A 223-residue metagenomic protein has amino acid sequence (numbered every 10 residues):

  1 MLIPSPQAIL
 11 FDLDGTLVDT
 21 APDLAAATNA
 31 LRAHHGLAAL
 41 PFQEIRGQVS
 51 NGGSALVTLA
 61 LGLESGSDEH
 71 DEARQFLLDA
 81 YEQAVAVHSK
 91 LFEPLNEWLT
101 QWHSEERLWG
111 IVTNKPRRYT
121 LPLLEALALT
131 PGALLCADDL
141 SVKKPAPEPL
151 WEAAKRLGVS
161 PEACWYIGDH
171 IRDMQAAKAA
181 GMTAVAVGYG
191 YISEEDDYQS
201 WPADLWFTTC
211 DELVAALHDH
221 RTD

Functional and structural regions predicted by a protein language model:
L2-E97, H103-R107, P116-R118: N-terminal helical cap/lid subdomain that shapes the substrate entry/recognition surface in HAD-like hydrolases
L2-P4, S104-R107, L157-A163, H220-R221: Glycine-rich phosphate-binding loop signature in dinucleotide/nucleotide-binding domains
L40-E44, E69, T130-A133, P161-C164: Short acidic capping loops at alpha-helix termini that bridge into adjacent secondary structure
N114, D138, H170, G188-Y191 (+1 more regions): Short secondary-structure boundary segments
L129-K144: A short, structured active-site edge motif that brings together acidic residues
P145-M174: Conserved Lys-Pro-Asp/Glu-containing loop-to-beta segment of HAD-superfamily phosphomonoesterases, centered on
W165-L205: Acidic, Mg2+-coordinating phosphoryl-transfer loop and its flanking beta/alpha structural elements, shared across
